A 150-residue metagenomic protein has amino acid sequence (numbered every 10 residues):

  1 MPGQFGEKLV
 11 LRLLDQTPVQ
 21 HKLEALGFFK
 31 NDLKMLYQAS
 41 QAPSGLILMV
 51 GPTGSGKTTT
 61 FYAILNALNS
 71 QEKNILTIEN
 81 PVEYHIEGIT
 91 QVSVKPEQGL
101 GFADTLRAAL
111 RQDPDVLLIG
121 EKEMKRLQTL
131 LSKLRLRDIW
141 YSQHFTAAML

Functional and structural regions predicted by a protein language model:
M1-L150: Short, flexible helix-loop junctions that flank or precede catalytic/ligand sites
